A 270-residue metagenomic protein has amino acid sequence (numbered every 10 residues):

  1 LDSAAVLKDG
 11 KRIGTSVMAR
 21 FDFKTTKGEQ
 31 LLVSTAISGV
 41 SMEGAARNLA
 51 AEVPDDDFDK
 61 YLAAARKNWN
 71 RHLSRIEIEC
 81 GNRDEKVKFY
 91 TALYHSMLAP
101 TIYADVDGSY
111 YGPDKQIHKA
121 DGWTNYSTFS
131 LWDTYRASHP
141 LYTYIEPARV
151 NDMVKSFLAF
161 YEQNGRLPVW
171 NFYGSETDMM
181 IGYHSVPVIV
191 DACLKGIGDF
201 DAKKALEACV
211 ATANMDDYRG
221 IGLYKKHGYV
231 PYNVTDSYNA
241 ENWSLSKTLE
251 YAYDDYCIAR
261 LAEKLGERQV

Functional and structural regions predicted by a protein language model:
L1-N125, A159, R166-V169, G198-N214: Acidic/polar, glycine-enriched structural segments that form the non-catalytic walls/loops of the carbohydrate-binding
G14, E79-N82, T124-T128, Y135-P140 (+2 more regions): A conserved hydrophobic secondary-structure block that centers on an alpha-helix together with its immediately flanking
A51-F58, S74-C80, S127, S138-T143 (+4 more regions): Second-shell loop/turn segments in exported
A64, N68, D84-T91, R136 (+6 more regions): Extracytoplasmic/secreted proteins, especially bacterial periplasmic and envelope-associated proteins
D84-E85, T124-D133, T177-S185, K247-Y251: Secondary-structure capping and boundary motifs in well-ordered enzyme cores
V87-T101, D105, E162, S175-M180 (+3 more regions): Active-site acid/base region of carbohydrate-active enzymes
T91-A104, S127-V150, V190-G196, Y256-G266: Alpha-helical support elements that line or immediately flank enzyme active sites and cofactor-binding pockets
D121-W123, T134, S138, Y173 (+3 more regions): Flexible glycine/proline-enriched surface loops and loop-helix/loop-strand junctions
